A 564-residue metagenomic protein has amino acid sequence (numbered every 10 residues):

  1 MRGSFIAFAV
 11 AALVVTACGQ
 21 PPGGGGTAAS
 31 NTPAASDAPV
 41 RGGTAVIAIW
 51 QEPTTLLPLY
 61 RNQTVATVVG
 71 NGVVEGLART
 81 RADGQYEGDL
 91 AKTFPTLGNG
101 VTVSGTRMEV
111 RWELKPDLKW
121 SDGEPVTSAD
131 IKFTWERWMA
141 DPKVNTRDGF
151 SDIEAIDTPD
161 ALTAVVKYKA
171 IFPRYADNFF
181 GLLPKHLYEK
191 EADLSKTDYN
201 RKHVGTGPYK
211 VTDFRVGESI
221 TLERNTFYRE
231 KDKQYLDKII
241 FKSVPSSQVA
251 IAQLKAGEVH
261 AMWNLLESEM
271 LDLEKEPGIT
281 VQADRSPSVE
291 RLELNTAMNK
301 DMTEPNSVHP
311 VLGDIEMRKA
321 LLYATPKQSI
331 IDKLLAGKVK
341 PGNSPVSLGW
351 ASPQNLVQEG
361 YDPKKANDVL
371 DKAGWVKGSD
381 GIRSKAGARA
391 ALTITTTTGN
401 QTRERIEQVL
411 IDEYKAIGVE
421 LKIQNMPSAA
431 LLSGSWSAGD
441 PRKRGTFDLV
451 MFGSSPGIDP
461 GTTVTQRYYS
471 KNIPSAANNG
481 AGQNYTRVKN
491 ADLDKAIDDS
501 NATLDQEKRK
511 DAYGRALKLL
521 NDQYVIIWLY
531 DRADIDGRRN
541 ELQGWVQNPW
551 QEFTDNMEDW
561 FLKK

Functional and structural regions predicted by a protein language model:
G3-S4, A17-D37, A82, N99-G100 (+7 more regions): Extracytoplasmic/periplasmic ligand-capture domains
A7-T16: Bacterial N-terminal signal peptides
A48-V103, E136, K202-V204: N-terminal lobe/hinge region of extracytoplasmic solute-binding protein
E52-P53, D117-K119, I171-F172: Acidic glycine-/aspartate-rich tracts in secreted/extracellular proteins
R147-E191: Surface-exposed binding/hinge segments that line and control ligand-binding clefts or catalytic entry sites
K338-V357, I535-G537: Mature extracytoplasmic/periplasmic domains
L529: Active-site-proximal polar cores
